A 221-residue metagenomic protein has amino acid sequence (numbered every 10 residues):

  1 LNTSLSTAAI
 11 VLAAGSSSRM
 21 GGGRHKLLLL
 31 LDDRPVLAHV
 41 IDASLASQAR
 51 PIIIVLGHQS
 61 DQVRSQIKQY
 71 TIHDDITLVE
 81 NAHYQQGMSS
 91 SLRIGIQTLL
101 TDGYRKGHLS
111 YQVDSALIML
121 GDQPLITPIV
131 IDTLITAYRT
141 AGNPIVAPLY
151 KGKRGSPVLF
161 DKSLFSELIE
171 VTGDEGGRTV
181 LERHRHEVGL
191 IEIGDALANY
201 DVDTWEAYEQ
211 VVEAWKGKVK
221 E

Functional and structural regions predicted by a protein language model:
L1-G22: N-terminal nucleotide-binding beta1-loop-alpha1 segment
L1-N2, A38-S115: Conserved N-terminal catalytic core of the sugar/cofactor nucleotidyltransferase
A9-V11, I53-I54, L117-I118: Structural beta-sheet core signal
R19, Q62, P124-L125: A short, conserved beta-strand element in the Rossmann-like catalytic core that flanks the donor/metal-binding loop
K26-V40: Short catalytic helix/loop segments, enriched in acidic residues and glycine and frequently bearing histidine
N81, Q85-S166: Conserved beta-loop-beta/alpha segment of the NTase-like Rossmann-fold superfamily that binds/positions NTPs
Y150-G189, G194, W215-K220: Catalytic-core segments of class I nucleotidyltransferases/pyrophosphorylases that form NMP-activated intermediates
A196-K220: Glycine-rich phosphate/pyrophosphate-binding loop and the adjoining helix
